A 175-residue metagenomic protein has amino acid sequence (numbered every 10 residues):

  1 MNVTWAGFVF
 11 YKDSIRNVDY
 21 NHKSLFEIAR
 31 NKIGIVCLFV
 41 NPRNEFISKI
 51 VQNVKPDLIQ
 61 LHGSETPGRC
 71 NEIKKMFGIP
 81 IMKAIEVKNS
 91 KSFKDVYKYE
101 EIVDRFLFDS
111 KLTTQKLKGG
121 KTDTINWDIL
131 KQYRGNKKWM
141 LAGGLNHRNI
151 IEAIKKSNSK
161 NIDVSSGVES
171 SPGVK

Functional and structural regions predicted by a protein language model:
M1-K175: Conserved N-terminal beta1-alpha1 strand-loop-helix module at the mouth
